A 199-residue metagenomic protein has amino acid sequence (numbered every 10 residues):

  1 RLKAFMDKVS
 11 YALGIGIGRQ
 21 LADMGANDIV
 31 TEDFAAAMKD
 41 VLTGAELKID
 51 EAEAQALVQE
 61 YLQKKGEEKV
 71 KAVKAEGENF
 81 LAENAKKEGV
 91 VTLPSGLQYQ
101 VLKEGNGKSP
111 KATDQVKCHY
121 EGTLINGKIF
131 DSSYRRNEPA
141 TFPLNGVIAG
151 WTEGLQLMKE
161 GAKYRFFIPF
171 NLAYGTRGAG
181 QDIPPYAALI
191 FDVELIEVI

Functional and structural regions predicted by a protein language model:
L2-I199: Cross-family detector of peptidyl-prolyl cis-trans isomerase
